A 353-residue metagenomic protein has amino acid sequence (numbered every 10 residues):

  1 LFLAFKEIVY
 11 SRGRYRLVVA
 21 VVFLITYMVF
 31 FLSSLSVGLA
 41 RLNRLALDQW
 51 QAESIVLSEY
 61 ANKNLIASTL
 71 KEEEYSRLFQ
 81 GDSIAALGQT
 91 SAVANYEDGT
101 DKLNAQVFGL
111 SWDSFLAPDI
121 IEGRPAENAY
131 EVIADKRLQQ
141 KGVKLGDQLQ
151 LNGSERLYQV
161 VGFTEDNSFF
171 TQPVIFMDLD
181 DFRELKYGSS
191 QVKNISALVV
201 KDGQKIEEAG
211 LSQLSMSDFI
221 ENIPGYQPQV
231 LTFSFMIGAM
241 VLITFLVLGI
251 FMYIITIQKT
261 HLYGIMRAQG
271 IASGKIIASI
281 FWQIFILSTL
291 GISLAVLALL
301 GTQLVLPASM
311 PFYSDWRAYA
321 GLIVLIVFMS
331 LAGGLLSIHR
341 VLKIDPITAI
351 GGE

Functional and structural regions predicted by a protein language model:
L1-V29, I223, E353: N-terminal Sec/SRP start-transfer signal
R14-R16, Y27-A52: Alpha-helical transmembrane segments
R41-A94, N104-Q106: Membrane-proximal extracellular/periplasmic loop immediately following the first transmembrane helix
G88, L103-S111, P118-D181: Hydrophobic secondary-structure segments that place a key small or acidic residue at a functional site
S154, F163-M240: Mechanotransmission and gating elements of multispan inner-membrane complexes involved in transport and envelope
E207-H261, I265-M266, I277-F281, F285-I286: Peri-transmembrane interface segments
I265-G274, E353: Short helix-to-coil transition segments within interhelical loops that connect adjacent transmembrane helices
A278-S279, F285-G352: Short helix-loop junctions at transmembrane helix boundaries
